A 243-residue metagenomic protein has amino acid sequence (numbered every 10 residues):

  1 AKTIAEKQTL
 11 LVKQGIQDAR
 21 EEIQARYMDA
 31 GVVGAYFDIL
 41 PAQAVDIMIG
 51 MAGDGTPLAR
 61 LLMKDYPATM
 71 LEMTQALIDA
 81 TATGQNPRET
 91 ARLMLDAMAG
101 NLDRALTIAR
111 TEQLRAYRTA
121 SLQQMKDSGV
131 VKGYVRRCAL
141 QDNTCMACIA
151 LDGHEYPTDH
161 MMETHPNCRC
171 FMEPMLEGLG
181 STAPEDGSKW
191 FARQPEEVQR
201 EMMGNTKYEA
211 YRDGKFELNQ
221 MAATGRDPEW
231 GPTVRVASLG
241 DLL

Functional and structural regions predicted by a protein language model:
A1-L95, L179-L243: N-terminal leader/targeting and assembly helices and adjacent pre-domain segments
D96-D186: Acidic, glycine-rich two-metal-ion catalytic cores of nucleic acid-processing enzymes
